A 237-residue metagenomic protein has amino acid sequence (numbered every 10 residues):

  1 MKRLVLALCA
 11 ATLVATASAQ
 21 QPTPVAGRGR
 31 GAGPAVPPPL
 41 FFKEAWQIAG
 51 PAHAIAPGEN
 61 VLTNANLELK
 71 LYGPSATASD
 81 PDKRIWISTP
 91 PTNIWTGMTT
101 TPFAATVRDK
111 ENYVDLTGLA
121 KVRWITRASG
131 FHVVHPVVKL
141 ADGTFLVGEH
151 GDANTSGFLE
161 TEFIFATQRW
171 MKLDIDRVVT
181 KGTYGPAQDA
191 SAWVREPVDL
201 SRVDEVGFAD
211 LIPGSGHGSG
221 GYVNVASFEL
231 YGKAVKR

Functional and structural regions predicted by a protein language model:
M1-L4, Q20: Positively charged n-region of N-terminal signal peptides that target proteins for export
L6-A7, A32: General helical structural elements
A7-A15: Bacterial N-terminal signal peptides
Q20-R237: Beta-rich carbohydrate-recognition modules and glycan-binding surfaces
